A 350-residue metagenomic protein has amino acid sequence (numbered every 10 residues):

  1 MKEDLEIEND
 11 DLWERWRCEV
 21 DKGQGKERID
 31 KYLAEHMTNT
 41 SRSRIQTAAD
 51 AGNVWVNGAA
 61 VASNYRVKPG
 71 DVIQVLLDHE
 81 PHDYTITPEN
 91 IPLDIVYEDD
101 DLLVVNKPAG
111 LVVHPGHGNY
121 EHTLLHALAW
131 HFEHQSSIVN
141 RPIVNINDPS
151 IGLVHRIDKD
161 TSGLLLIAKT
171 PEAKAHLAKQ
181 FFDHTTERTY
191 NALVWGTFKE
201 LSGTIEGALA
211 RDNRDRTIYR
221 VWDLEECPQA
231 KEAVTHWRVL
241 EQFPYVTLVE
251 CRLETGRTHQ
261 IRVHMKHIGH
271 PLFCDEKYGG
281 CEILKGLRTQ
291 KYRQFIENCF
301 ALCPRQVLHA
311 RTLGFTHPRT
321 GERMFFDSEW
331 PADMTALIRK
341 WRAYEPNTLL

Functional and structural regions predicted by a protein language model:
M1-L350: RNA pseudouridine synthases
